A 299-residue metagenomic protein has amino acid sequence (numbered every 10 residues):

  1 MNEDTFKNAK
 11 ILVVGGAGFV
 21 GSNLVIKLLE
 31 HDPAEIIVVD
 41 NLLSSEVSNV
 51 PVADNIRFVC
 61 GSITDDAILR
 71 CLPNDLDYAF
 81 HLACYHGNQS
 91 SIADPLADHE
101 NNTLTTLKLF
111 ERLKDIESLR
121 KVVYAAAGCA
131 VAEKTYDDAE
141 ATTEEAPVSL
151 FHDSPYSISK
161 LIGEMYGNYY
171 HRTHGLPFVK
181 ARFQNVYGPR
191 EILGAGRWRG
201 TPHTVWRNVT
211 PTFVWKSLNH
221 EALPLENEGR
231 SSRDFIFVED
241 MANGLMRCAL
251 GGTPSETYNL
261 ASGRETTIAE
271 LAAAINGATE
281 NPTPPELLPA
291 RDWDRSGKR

Functional and structural regions predicted by a protein language model:
M1-P189: N-terminal Rossmann-like NAD(P)+-binding domain of SDR-like oxidoreductases, especially those catalyzing
D4, T143, S217-R299: C-terminal substrate-binding subdomain of Rossmann-fold SDR/epimerase-dehydratase oxidoreductases
T64, A93, N101-L104, S154 (+4 more regions): Residue-level signal for the nucleotide or nucleotide-sugar donor/cofactor binding architecture
S91, A146-L150, Q184-I236, N259-A261 (+1 more regions): A conserved pocket-lining segment of Rossmann-fold NAD(P)-dependent short-chain dehydrogenase/reductase
T106, F110, G167, T210 (+2 more regions): Short-chain dehydrogenase/reductase
A132-E133, L193, I268: Switch/connector loops and helix/strand junctions flanking conserved nucleotide-binding motifs in nucleotide-processing
I162, Y166, Y170, V209 (+3 more regions): Hydrophobic alpha-helix immediately C-terminal to the catalytic Tyr-X-X-X-Lys motif of short-chain
